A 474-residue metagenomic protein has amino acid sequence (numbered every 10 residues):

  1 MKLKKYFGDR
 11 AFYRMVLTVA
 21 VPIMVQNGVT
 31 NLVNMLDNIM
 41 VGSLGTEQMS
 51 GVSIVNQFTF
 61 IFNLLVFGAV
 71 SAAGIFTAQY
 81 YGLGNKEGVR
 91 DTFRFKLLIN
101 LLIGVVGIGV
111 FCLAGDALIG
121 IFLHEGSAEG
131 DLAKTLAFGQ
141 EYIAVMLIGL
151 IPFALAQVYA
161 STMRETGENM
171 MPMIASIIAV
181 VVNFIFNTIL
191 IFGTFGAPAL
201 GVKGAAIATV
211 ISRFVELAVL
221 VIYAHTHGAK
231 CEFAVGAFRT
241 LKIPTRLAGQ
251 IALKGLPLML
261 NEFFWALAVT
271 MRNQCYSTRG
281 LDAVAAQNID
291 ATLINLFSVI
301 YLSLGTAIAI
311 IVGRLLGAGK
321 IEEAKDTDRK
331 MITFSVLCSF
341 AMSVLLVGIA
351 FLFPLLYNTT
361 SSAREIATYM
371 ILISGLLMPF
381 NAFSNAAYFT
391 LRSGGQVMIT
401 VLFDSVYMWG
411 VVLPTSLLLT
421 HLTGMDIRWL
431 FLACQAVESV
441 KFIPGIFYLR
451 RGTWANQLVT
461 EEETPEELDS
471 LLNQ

Functional and structural regions predicted by a protein language model:
M1-A20, T77-G149, A197-L256, V312-L377 (+1 more regions): Short alpha-helical transmembrane segments in multi-pass integral membrane proteins
F7-I39, S43-L44, F60-F76, G104-I108 (+5 more regions): N-terminal transmembrane alpha-helices
T18-D37, V145, A179, S212-E216 (+4 more regions): Transmembrane helical elements of multi-pass membrane transporters/channels
M24, G28, L32, L36 (+18 more regions): Generic alpha-helical transmembrane segments of integral inner-membrane proteins, especially permease/transport modules
G28, L32-S50, I119-A133, I189-L200 (+5 more regions): Helix-terminus/linker motif at the lipid-water interface of multi-pass membrane proteins
T46-Q57, G139, I143, A206 (+3 more regions): Small-residue hotspots at the loop-to-helix junctions and early N-terminal turns of transmembrane alpha-helices
M49-G109, F153-P172, A286-A350, N381-F403: Small-residue-rich hydrophobic transmembrane alpha-helices
V70, V145-R164, P172-V180, A205-V221 (+5 more regions): Short runs within selected transmembrane alpha-helices of multi-pass transporters and secretion channels
